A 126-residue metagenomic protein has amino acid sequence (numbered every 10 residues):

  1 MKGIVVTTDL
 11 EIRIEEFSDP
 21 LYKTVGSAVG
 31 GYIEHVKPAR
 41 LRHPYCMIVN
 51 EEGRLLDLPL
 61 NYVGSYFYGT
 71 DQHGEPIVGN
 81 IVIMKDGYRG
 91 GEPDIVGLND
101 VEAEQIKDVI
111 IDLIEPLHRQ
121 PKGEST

Functional and structural regions predicted by a protein language model:
M1-T126: Domain-length accessory/inserted modules outside core catalytic folds
